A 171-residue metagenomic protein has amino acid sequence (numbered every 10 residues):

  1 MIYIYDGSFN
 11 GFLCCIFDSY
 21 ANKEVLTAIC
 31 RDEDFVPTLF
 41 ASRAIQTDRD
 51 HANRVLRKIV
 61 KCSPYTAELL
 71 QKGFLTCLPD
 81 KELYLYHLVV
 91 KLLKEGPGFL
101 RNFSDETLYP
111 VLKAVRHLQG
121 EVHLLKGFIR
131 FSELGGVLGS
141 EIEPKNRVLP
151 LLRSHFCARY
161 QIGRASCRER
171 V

Functional and structural regions predicted by a protein language model:
M1-D50: N-terminal ordered "arm"
M1-Y3, L138, A165: Generic beta-sheet signal
Y5-G7, S140-K145, R168: Short His-Asn-centered micro-motif
G11-N22, H87-K94, S154-A158: Short, hydrophobic/amphipathic alpha-helical patches that form generic packing surfaces within helical domains
C30-L124: Charged, alpha-helical interface segments at or near domain boundaries
E106-Q161: Hydrophobic, aromatic-enriched interface-forming segments
I162-V171: Residue-level detector of conserved catalytic or cofactor/ligand-binding positions in enzyme active sites
